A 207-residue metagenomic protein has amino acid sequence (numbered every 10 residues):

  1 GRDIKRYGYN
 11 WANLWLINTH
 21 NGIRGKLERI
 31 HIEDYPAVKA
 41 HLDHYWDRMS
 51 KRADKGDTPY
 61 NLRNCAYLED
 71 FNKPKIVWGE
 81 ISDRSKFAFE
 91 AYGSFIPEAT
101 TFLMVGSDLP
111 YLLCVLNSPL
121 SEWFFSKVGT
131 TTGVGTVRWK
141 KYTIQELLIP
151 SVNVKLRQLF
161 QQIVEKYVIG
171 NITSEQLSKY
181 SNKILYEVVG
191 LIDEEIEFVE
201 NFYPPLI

Functional and structural regions predicted by a protein language model:
G1-Q158, P205: Polybasic, glycine- and aromatic-enriched phosphate-binding surface used to engage nucleic acids
A37, S151-I207: Non-catalytic DNA-recognition/assembly elements of restriction-modification systems
